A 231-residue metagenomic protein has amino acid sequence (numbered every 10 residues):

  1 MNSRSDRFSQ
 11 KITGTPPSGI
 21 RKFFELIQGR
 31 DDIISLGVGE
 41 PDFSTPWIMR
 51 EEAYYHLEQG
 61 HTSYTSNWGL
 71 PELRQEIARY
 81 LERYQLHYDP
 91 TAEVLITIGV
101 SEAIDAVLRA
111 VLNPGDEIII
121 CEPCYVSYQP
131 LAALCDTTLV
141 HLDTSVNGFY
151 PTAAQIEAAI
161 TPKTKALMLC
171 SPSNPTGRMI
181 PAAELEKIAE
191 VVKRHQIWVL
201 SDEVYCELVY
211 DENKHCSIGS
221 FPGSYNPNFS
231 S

Functional and structural regions predicted by a protein language model:
R4-D6, Q10-G99, A106: N-terminal small-domain helix-loop-helix segment of the aminotransferase-like
R30, C135, R194-H195: Helix C-cap/helix->beta junction micro-motif
A110-A132: Conserved PLP-anchoring active-site segment centered on the Schiff-base-forming lysine
E117, T138, K165, Q196-W198 (+1 more regions): Proline-centered loop/turn at the N-terminus of a beta-strand
A133-L139: A short helix-loop-beta submotif of the ANL/AMP-binding
T144-K214, G219: Active-site phosphate-binding strand-loop segment of PLP-dependent enzymes
F221-S231: Active-site PLP attachment segment
